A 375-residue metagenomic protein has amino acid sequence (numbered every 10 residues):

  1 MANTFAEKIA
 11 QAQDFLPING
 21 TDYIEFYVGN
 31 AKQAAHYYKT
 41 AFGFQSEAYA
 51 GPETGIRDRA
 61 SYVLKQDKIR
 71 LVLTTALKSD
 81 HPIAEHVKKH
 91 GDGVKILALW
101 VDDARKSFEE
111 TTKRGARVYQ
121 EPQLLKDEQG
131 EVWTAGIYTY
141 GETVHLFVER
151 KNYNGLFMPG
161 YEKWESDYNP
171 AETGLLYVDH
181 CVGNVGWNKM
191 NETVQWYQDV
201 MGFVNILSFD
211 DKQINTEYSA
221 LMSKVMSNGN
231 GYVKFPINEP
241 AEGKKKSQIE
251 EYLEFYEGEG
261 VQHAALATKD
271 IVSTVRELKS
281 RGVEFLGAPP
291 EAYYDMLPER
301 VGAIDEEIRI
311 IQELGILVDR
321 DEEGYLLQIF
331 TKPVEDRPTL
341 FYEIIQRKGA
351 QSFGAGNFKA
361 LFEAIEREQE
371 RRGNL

Functional and structural regions predicted by a protein language model:
A2-I9, Y62-H81, R150-W164: Conserved oxyanion/phosphate-binding beta-strand-loop segments in alpha/beta enzyme cores
A2-K32, V94-L97, F157-V194, V204 (+3 more regions): N-terminal beta-strand motif that seeds the catalytic metal site of vicinal oxygen chelate
A2-N3, L16-R70, K113, P122-E128 (+6 more regions): Core segments of cupin and vicinal oxygen chelate
N19-G29, Y62-V63, P82-E109, R114 (+6 more regions): Vicinal oxygen chelate
T75, D92-L97, K106-E217, M222-K224 (+2 more regions): Extended catalytic-interface subdomain
N230-E251: Active-site-adjacent "gating/activation" loops or surface patches in catalytic cores
F235, E257-V334, L340-R347: Long compositionally biased, domain-poor regions of proteins
E322-L326, R337-K348, S352-L361, I365-L375: Long, C-terminal catalytic modules of enzymes
